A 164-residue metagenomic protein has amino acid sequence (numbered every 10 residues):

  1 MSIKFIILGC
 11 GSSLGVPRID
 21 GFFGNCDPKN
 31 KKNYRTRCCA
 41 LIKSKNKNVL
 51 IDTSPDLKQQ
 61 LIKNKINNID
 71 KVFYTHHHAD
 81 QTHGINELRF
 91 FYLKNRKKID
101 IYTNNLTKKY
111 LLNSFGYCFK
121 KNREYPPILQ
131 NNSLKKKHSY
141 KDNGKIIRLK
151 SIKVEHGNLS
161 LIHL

Functional and structural regions predicted by a protein language model:
M1-I162: Binuclear metal-dependent hydrolase catalytic cores
